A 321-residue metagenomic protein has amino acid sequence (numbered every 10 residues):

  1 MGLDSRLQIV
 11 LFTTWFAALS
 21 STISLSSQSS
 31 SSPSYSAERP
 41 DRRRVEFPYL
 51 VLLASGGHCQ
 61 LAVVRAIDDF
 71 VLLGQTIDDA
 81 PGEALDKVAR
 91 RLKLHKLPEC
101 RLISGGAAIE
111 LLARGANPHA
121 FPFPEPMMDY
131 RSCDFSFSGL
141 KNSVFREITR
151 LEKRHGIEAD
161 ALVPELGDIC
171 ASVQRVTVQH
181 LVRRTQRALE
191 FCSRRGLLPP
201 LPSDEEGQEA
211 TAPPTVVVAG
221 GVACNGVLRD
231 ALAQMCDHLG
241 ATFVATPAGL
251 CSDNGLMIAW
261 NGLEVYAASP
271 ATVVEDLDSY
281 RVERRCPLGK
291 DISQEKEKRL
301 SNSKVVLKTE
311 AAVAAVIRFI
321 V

Functional and structural regions predicted by a protein language model:
M1, G226-M235: Short Gly/Thr/Asp-enriched flexible loops that form oxyanion-binding sites at enzyme active sites
M1-Y49, N261: Conserved phosphate-binding catalytic cores of ATP/NTP-utilizing and phosphoryl-transfer enzymes
L7, S21, R44-Y49, G57-C59 (+3 more regions): Short coil/turn connectors at secondary-structure junctions
S27, R42-F47, L53-A54, Q60-E165 (+4 more regions): A short helix-loop
S55, V173, V216-N225: Glycine-rich beta-strand-to-loop/alpha-helix junction loops that act as flexible
D129, C133-D134, R154-V217: Adenine-nucleotide phosphate-binding core of ATP-dependent small-molecule kinases
T215-V216, L232-I258, V274-D276: Conserved phosphate-binding/catalytic loops in two-lobed NTP-binding clefts
